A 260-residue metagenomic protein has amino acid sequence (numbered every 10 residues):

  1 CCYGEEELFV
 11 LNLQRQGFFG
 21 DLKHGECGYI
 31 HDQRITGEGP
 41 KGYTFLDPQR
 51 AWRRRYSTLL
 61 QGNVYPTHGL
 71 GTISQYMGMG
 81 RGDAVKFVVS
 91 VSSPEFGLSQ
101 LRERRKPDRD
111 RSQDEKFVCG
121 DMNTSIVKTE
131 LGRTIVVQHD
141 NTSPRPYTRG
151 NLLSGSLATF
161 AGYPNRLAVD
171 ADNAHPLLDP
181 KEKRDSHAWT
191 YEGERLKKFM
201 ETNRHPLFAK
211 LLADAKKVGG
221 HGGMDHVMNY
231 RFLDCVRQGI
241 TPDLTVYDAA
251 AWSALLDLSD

Functional and structural regions predicted by a protein language model:
C1-E5, Y247-A250: Short beta->alpha linker loops
C2-F117, G150, F232: Predominantly a Rossmann-like dinucleotide-binding segment in NAD(P)-dependent oxidoreductases
Y29, M77, T129, H139-N141: Short beta-strand segments enriched in hydrophobic/aromatic residues within well-folded beta-rich domains
S74, P144-P164, A168-D260: C-terminal helical cap and adjacent loop that interface with cofactors, partners, or active-site loops
D83, V136-H139: Beta-strand scaffold of nucleotide-dependent catalytic cores
D121: Short, small/polar residue-rich loop motifs at catalytic or cofactor-binding pockets
S125-L131, G155: Active-site beta-strand termini and strand-to-loop segments that position acidic
T134-V136, T159: Short, mixed charged/polar active-site loops that provide acid/base catalysis or chelate metal/phosphate cofactors
